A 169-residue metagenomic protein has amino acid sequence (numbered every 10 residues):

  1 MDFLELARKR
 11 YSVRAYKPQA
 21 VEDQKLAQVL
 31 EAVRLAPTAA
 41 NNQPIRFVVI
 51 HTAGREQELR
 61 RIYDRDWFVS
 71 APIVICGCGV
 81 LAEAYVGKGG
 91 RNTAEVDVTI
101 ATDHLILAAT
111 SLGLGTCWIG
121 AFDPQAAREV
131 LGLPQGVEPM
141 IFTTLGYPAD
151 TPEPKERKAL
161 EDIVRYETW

Functional and structural regions predicted by a protein language model:
F3-V13, K17-A20, K25, I141-W169: C-terminal helix-cap and adjacent tail motif
K25-E31, L35-A101: Glycine/small-residue-rich phosphate/adenosyl-binding loop
W67-A71, I75, G132-P154: A glycine-rich helix N-cap at a beta->alpha junction
G79, A121, Y147: Short secondary-structure boundary segments
T102-T110: Acidic, metal-associated active-site segment
G113: Structured binding elements
I119-G136: Active-site helix/loop module of the DD-peptidase/beta-lactamase fold, centered on the serine-lysine SxxK catalytic
